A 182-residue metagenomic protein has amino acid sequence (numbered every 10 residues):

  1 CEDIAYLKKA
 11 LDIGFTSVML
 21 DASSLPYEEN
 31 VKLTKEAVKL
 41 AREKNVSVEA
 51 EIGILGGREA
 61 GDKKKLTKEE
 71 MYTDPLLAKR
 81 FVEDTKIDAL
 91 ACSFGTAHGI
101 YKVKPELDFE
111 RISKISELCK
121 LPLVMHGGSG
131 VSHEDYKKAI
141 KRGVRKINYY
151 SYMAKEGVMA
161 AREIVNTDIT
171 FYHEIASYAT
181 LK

Functional and structural regions predicted by a protein language model:
E2-L121, H133-V144, Y149, K155-R162: Alpha/beta enzyme core
M125-S129: Glycine-rich beta-strand-to-loop/alpha-helix junction loops that act as flexible
R162-K182: Extended, intrinsically disordered, low-complexity segments
